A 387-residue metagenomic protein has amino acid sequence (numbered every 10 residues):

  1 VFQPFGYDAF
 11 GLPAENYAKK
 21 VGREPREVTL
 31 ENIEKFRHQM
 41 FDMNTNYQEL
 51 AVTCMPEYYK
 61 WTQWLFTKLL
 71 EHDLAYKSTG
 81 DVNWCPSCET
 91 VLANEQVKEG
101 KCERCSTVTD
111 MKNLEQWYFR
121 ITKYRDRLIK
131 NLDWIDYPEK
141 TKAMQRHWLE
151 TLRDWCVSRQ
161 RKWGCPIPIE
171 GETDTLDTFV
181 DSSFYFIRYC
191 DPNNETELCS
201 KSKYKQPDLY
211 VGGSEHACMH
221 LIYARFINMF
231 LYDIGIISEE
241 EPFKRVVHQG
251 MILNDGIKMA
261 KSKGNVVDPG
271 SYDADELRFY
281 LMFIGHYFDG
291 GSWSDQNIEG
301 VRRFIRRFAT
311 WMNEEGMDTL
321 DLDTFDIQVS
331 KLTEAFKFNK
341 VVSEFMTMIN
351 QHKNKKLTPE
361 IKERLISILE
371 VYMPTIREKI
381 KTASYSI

Functional and structural regions predicted by a protein language model:
V1-A9, V52, E57-W61, C105 (+3 more regions): Structured secondary-structure scaffolds
V1-L74: N-terminal Rossmann-like or analogous alpha/beta NTP/dinucleotide-binding catalytic cores that position adenine
K20-E27, H72-Y76, L92, W134-I135 (+3 more regions): Short, polar/flexible loop-turn hinges at active-site or ligand-entry regions and domain interfaces
M43-V52, E71-V82, E95-Q96, D110-K112 (+2 more regions): Short secondary-structure capping/junction motifs at helix and strand boundaries
H72-R125, I129, I169-T173: Cys/His-rich short segments
M317-L322, I387: Generic long, charged, amphipathic alpha-helical segments
R377-I387: Intrinsic disorder at enzyme termini
